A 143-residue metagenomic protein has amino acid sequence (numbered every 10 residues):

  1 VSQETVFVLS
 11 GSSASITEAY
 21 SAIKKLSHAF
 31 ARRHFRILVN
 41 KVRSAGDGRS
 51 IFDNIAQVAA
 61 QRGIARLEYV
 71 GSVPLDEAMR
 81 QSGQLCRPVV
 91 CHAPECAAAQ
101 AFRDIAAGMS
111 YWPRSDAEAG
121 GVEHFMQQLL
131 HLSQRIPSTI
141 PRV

Functional and structural regions predicted by a protein language model:
V1, A22-K25, F52-Q57: Short, solvent-exposed amphipathic alpha-helical segments in soluble enzyme and RNA/protein-processing domains
V1-S13, I23: Inter-motif core of Ras-like GTPase G domains
V8-I16, Q57-I64: Short, mixed-charge, low-aromatic patches
S13-F35, V42-S44: Conserved C-terminal guanine-recognition region of P-loop GTPase G domains, centered on the G4
R32-V143: C-terminal lobe/tail of nucleotide-utilizing enzymes
